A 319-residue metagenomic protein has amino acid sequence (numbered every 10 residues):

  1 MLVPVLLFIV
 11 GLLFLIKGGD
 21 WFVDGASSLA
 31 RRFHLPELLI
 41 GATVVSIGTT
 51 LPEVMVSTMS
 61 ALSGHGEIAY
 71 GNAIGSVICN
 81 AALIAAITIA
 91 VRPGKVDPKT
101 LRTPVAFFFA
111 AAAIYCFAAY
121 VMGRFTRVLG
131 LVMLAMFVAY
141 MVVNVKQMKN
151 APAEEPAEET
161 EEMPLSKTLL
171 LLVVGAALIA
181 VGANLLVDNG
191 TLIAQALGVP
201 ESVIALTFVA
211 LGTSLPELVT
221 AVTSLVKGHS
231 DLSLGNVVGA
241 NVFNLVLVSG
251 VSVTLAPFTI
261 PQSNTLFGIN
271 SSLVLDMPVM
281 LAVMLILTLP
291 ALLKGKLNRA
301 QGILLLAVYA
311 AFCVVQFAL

Functional and structural regions predicted by a protein language model:
M1-L319: Hydrophobic alpha-helical segments, chiefly the membrane-spanning helices and signal/signal-anchor peptides
